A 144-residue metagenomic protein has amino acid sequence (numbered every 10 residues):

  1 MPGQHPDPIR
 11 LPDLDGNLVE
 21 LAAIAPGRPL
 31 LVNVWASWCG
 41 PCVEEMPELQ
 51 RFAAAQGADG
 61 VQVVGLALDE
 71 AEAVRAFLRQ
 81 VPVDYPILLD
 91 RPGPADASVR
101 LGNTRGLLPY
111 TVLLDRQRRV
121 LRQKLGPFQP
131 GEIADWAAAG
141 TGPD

Functional and structural regions predicted by a protein language model:
M1-P12, R122, A138, G142-D144: N-terminal targeting signals for export/organelle localization
P8-L30, S98: A short beta-strand-turn-helix
I9, V34-W35, F77, Y85: Conserved hydrophobic/aromatic "anchor" residues that stabilize well-ordered secondary structure elements
L31-V32, V63: Hydrophobic beta-strand anchors of alpha/beta hydrolase catalytic cores
N33-W38, L68: Aromatic-flanked redox-active Cys/Sec active sites in thiol-based oxidoreductases, especially the WC-centered
S37-E44, Y110: C-type cytochrome heme c attachment motif
V43-P82, P92-S98: Structural microenvironment flanking redox-active thiols in thiol-disulfide oxidoreductases
R79-D84, D90-A138: Thiol/disulfide oxidoreductase modules built on the thioredoxin-like
